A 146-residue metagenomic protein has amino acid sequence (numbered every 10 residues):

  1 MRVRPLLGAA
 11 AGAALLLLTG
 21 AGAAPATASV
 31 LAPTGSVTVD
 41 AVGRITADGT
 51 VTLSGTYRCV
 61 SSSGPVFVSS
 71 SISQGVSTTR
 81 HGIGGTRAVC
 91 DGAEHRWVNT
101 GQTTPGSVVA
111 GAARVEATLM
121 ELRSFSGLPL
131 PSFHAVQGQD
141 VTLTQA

Functional and structural regions predicted by a protein language model:
M1-A28: Secretory targeting and sorting signals
P33-S77: Short, surface-exposed binding/anchoring microloops in extracellular/periplasmic proteins
A47, T86-R96: Short proline/glycine- and polar residue-rich coil/turn motifs
V76-T86: Surface-exposed loop/edge segments in extracytoplasmic proteins
P105-V115: Short glycine/proline/serine/threonine-rich loop/turn segments at secondary-structure transition edges
A117-G127: Enriched for extracellular/lumenal, surface-exposed ectodomains of secreted and cell-surface proteins
F125-A146: Short beta-strand elements
